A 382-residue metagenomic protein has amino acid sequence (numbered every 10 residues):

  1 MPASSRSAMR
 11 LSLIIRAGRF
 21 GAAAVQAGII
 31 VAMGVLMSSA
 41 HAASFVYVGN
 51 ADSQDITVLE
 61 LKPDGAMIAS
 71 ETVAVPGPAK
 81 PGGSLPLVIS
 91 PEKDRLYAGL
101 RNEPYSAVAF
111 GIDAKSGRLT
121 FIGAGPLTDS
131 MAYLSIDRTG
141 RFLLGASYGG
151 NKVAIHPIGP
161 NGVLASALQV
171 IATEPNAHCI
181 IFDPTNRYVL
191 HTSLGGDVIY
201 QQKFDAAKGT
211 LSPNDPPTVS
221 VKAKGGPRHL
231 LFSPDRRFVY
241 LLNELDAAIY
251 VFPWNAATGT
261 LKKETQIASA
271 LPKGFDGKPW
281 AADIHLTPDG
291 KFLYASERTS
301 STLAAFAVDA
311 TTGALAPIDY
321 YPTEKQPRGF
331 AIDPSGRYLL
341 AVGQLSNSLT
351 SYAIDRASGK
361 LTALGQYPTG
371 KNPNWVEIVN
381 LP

Functional and structural regions predicted by a protein language model:
A22-L36: Bacterial N-terminal signal peptides
A42-L61: An edge-strand/N-cap motif at the start of beta-rich repeat modules
V48-D52, S90, A98-N102, G145-Y148 (+6 more regions): Conserved beta-strand positions in repeat-built beta-propeller and related beta-rich domains
D55-I56, P104-A107, N151-V153, D197-I199 (+3 more regions): Structural signal for beta-propeller blades
E60-A66, F110-G117, H156-V163, K203-T210 (+3 more regions): Short loop/turn segments immediately following beta-strands, especially the blade-tip and inter-blade linker loops
A69-P78, T120-G125, S166-I171, N214-S220 (+3 more regions): A short beta-strand motif characteristic of beta-propeller blades
P76-E92, L127-F142, V170-Y188, S220-F238 (+3 more regions): Beta-rich, blade/repeat-based domains predominating in secreted/periplasmic proteins but also intracellular
L190-D246: Loop-centered beta-sheet repeat module
